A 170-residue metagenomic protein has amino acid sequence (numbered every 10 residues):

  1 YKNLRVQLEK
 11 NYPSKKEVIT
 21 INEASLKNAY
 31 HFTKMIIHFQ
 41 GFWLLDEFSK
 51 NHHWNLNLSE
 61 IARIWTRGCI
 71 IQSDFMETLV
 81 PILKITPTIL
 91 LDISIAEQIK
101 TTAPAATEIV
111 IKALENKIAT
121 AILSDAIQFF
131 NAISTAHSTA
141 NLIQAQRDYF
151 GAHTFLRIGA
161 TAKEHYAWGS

Functional and structural regions predicted by a protein language model:
Y1-S170: NAD(P)-dependent dehydrogenase/reductase Rossmann-like domain
